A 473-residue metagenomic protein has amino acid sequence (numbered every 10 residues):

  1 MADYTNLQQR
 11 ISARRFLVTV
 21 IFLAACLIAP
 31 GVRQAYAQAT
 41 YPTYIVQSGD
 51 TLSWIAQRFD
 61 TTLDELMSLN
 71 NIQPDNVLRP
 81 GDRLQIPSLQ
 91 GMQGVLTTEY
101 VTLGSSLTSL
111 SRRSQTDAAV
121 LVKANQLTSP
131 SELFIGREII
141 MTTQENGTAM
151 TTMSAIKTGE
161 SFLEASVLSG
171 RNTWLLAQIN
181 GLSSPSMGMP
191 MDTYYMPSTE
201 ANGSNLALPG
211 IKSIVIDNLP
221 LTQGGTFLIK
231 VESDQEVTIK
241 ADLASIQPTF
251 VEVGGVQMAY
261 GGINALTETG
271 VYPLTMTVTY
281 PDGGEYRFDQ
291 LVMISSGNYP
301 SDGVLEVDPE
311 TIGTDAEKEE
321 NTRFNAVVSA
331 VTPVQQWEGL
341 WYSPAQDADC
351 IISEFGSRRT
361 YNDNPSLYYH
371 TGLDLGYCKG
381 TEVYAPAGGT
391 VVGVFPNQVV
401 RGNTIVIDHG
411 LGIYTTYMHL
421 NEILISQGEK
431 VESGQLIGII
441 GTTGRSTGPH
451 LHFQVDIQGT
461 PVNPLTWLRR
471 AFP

Functional and structural regions predicted by a protein language model:
T19-P30: Bacterial N-terminal signal peptides
A37-Q47, W54, T62-Y100, D117-A155 (+4 more regions): Extracellular LysM carbohydrate-binding repeats and other cell-envelope/extracellular binding modules
N70-N71, N125-Q126, N180-G181, V394 (+1 more regions): Short histidine-centered loop motifs in beta-beta connectors
L133, R171, L182, G188-M191 (+3 more regions): Conserved, short, structured surface segments that act as functional micro-motifs
P190, M196-Q290: Cationic-aromatic interfacial patches
F288-R401: Surface-exposed, glycine-biased beta-strand/turn segments
V383-A385, G389-V391, I425-I440: A structural signal for short beta-strand/turn segments enriched in small hydrophobics and glycine
A385-L424, P449, Q454: Zn2+-dependent peptidoglycan hydrolase active-site motif and core
